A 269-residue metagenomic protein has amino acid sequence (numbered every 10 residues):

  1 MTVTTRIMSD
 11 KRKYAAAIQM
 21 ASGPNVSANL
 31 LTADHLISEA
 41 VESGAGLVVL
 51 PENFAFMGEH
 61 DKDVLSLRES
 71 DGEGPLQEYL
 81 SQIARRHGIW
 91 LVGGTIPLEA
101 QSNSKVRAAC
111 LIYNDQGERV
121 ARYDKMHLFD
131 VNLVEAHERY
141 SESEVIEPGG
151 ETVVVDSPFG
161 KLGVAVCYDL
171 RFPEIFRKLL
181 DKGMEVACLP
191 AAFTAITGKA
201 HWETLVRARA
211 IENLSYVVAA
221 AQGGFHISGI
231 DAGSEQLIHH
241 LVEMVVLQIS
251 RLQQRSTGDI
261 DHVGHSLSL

Functional and structural regions predicted by a protein language model:
S9-A21: Short beta-strand segments enriched in small/hydrophobic residues
A15-I18, N29, I37-R68, A84 (+5 more regions): Active-site beta-strand/loop signature of hydrolases that rely on acidic residues for catalysis
V26-D34, E203: Short amphipathic alpha-helical segment that frequently serves as the phosphate-/nucleotide-binding helix
E69, Q101-K182, A195-A208: Active-site catalytic loop in hydrolytic enzyme cores
D71-V92, K161, C167-H239, E243 (+2 more regions): CN hydrolase (nitrilase-like) catalytic-core segments centered on the catalytic cysteine and neighboring Lys/Glu
T95-E99: Short beta-strand-to-loop element that shapes/binds the nucleotide-sugar donor at the catalytic cleft/hinge
S104-K125, S228-I238, R251, G264-L269: Amphipathic beta-strand/beta-sheet edge segments enriched in Tyr/Trp
